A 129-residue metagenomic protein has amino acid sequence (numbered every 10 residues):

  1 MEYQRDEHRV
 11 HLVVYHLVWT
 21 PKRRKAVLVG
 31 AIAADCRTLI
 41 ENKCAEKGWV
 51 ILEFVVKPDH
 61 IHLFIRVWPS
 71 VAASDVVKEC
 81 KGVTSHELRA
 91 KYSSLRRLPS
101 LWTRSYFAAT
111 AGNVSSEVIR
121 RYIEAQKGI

Functional and structural regions predicted by a protein language model:
M1-I129: Basic nucleic-acid-binding interfaces
